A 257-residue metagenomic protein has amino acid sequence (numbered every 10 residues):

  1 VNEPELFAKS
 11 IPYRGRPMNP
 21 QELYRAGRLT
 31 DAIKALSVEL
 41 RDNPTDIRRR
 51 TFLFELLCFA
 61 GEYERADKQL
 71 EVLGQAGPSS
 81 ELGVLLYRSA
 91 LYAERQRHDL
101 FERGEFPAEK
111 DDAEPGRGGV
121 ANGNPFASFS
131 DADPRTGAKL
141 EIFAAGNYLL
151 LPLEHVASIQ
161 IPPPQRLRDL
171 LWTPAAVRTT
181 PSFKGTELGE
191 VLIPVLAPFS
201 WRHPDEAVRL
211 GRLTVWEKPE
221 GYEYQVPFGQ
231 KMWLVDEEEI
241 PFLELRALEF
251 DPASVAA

Functional and structural regions predicted by a protein language model:
F7, Y13-R25, S80-N147, A257: Intrinsically disordered, low-complexity, charge-biased linker/tail regions
P17-P107: Alpha-helical protein-protein interaction scaffolds
A113-P198: Long, positively charged binding patches that form subdomain-scale interaction surfaces for polyanionic ligands
V191-E244: Helix-rich interaction surfaces within compact, conserved domain-sized segments that mediate assembly or partner
E237-E239, L243-A257: Mixed-charge (acidic/basic) macromolecular-recognition segments
